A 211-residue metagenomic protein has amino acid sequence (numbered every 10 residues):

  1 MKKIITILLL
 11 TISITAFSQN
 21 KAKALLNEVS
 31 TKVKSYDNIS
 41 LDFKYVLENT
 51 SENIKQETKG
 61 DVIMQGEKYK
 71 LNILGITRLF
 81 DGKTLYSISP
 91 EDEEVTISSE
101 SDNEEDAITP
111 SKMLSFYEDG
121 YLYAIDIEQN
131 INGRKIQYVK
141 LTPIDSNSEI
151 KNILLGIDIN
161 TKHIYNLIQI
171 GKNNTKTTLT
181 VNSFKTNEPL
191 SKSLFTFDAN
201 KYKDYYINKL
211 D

Functional and structural regions predicted by a protein language model:
M1-I4, Q19: Positively charged n-region of N-terminal signal peptides that target proteins for export
I4-S13: Sec-dependent N-terminal signal peptides
T15-N53, E67-K68, K201-D211: N-terminal leader/targeting segments and the immediate start of mature chains
Y45, S89-P90, I168-G171: Beta-turn initiation residues at beta-strand->coil junctions
K59-I108, T177-T178: An acidic-aromatic
E100-R134: Flexible, surface-exposed loop/linker segments and immediately adjacent secondary-structure boundaries
A124-E128, R134-Y202, I207-L210: Gly/Pro-enriched, hydrophobic low-complexity segments that function as extracytoplasmic propeptides/linkers
